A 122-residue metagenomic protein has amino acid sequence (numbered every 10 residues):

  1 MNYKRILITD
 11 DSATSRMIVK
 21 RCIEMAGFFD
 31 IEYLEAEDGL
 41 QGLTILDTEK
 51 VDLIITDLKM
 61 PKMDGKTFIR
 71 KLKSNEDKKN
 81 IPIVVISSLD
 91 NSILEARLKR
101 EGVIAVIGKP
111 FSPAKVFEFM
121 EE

Functional and structural regions predicted by a protein language model:
D11, K109: A Lys-centered signature of the CheY-like receiver
A13-L34, R100-E101: Two-component/phosphorelay signaling modules centered on CheY-like receiver
E35-T44, G65: Helix N-cap/capping motif at the beta->alpha junctions
T44, K66-K79: Short amphipathic alpha-helix used as the core "switch/output" element in two-component signaling
E49-I55: Active-site beta3 strand of CheY-like receiver
M60: Receiver (REC) domain active-site loop signature in two-component systems and cognate sites in sensor histidine kinases
F111-M120: C-terminal output helix
